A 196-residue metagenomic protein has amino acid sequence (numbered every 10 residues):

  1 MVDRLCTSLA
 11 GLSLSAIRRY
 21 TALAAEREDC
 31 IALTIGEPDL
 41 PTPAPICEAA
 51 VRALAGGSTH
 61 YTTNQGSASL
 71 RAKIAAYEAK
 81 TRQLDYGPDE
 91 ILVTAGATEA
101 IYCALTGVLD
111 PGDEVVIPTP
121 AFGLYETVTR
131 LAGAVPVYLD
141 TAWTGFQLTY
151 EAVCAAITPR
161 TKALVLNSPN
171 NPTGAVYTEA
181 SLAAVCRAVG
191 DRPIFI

Functional and structural regions predicted by a protein language model:
A10-G96, C103: N-terminal small-domain helix-loop-helix segment of the aminotransferase-like
I31, P136, F195-I196: Hydrophobic beta-strand scaffold residues
D85-I91, P111-E114, R160, R192: Short acidic capping loops at alpha-helix termini that bridge into adjacent secondary structure
G107-T129: Conserved PLP-anchoring active-site segment centered on the Schiff-base-forming lysine
T119, Y138-A142: Short beta->alpha connector loops at strand-helix junctions that form conserved, small/polar/Pro-enriched
R130-V137: A short helix-loop-beta submotif of the ANL/AMP-binding
T141-I196: Active-site phosphate-binding strand-loop segment of PLP-dependent enzymes
